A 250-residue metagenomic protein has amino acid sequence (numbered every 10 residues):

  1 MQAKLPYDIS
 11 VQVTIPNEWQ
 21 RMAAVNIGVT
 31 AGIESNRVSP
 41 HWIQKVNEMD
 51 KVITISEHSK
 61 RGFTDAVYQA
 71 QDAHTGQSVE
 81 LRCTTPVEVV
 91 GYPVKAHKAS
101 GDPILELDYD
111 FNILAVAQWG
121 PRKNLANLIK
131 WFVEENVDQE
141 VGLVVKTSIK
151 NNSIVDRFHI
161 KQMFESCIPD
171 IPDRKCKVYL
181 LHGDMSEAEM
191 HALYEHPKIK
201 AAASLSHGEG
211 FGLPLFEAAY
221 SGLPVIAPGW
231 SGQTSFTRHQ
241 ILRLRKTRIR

Functional and structural regions predicted by a protein language model:
M1-G62: Extended catalytic core of nucleotide-activated donor transferases of GT-like folds
K51-A99: Donor nucleotide-sugar binding/catalytic pocket of nucleotide-sugar-dependent glycosyltransferases
L105-K123, I129-F132, L143-V145: Conserved donor-binding/catalytic core segment of Leloir-type glycosyltransferases
S153-A201: Nucleotide-activated donor-binding/catalytic signature segment of Leloir-type glycosyltransferases, i.e., the conserved
K198-K200, G222, G229: A short alpha->beta transition loop at the rim of the catalytic pocket in nucleotide-sugar-dependent
L205-H207: Aromatic "clamp/platform" in nucleotide-sugar-dependent glycosyltransferases that forms part of the donor/acceptor
G212-L215, W230: Short glycine/serine-rich donor-binding loops of glycosyltransferases
P224-A227, I241-R245: Short hydrophobic beta-strand element within catalytic cores of glycosyltransferases and related nucleotide-activated
